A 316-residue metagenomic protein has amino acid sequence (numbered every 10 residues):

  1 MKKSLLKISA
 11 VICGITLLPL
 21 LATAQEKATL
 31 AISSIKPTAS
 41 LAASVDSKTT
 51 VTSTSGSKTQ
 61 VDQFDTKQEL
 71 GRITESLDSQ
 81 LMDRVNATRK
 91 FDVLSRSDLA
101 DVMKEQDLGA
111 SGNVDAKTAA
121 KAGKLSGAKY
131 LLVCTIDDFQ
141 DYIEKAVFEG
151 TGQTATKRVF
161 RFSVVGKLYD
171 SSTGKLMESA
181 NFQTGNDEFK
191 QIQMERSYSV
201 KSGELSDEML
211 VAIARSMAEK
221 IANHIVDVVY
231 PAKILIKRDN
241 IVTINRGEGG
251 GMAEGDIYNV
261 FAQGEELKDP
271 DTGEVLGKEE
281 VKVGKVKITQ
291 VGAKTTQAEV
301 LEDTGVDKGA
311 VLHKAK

Functional and structural regions predicted by a protein language model:
M1-I12: Bacterial N-terminal signal peptides that target proteins for export
I15-T23: C-terminal segment of classical bacterial N-terminal signal peptides
A22-E105, G109-A110, F182-Q183, E188 (+7 more regions): A structural "domain/chain start" motif
D65, T74, S79, A87-T151 (+2 more regions): Short, solvent-exposed, polar/charged sequence segments at loop or secondary-structure edges
T74, D78-M82, A116-A120, V211-A222 (+1 more regions): Extracytoplasmic/secreted envelope proteins and their assembly/folding machinery, especially bacterial periplasmic
S97, A180-Q183, E279, V286: Short hydrophobic alpha-helix segments
V133-Q191: Amphipathic beta-strand/beta-sheet edge segments enriched in Tyr/Trp
N259-K316: Beta-strand/loop-dominated core regions that host nucleotide or nucleotide-derived cofactor-binding catalytic loops
